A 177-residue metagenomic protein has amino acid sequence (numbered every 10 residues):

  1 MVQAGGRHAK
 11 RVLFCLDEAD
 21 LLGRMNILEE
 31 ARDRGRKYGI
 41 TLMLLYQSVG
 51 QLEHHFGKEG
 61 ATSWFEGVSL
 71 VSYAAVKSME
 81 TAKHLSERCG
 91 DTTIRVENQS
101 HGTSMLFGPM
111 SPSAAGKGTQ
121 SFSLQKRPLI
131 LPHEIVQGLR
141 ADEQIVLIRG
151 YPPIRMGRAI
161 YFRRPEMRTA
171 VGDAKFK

Functional and structural regions predicted by a protein language model:
M1-G118, M156-V171: Conserved P-loop NTPase motor cores
V96-Y151: Conserved AAA+ ATPase small/helical "lid" subdomain
Q137-R140, I148-K177: Long, compositionally biased intrinsically disordered regions
